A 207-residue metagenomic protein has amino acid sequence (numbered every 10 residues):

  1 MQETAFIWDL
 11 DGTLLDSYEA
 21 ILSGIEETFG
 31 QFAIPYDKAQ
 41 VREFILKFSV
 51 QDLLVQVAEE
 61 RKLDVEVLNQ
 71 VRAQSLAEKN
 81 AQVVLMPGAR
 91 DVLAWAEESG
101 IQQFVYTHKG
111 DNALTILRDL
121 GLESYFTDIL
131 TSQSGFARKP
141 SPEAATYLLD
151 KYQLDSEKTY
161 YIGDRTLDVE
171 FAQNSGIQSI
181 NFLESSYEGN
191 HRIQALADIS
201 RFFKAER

Functional and structural regions predicted by a protein language model:
M1-T4, G30, E66, A94-E97 (+2 more regions): Asp-based, Mg2+/Mn2+-dependent phosphohydrolase catalytic module
Q2-P87, D91: N-terminal helical cap/lid subdomain that shapes the substrate entry/recognition surface in HAD-like hydrolases
W8, Q103, T159: Short glycine- and Lys/Arg-enriched binding-loop motifs that mark or flank ligand-binding interfaces
L14, L85, V105-Y106, Y161: Conserved SAM-binding loop
P35, Q102, Q178: Residue-level detector of anion-binding/catalytic polar loops
I45, S49, P87-G88, H108-K109 (+2 more regions): Short beta->alpha linker loops
K79-V84, H108, A137-R138: Short, flexible loop segments at the rims of nucleotide/cofactor-binding pockets, characterized by
